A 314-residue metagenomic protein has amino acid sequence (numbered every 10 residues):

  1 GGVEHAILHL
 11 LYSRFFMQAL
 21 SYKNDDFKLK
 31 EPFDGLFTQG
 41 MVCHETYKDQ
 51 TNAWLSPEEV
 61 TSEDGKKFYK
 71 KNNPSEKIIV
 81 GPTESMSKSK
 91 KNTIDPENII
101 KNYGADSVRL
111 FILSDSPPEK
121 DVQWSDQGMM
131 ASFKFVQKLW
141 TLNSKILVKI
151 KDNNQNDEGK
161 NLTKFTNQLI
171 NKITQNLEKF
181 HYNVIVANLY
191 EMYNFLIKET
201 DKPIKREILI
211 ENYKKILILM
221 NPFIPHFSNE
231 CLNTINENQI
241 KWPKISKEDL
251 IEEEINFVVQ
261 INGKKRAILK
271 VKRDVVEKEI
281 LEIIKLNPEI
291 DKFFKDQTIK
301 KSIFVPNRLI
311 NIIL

Functional and structural regions predicted by a protein language model:
G1-G2, T46-A105, E119-M130, E248-I251 (+1 more regions): Conserved phosphate-binding loops in nucleotide/dinucleotide-binding enzymes
G1-S13: N-terminal catalytic cores of NTP/NDP-binding nucleotidyl/phosphoryl-transfer enzymes
L10, R14-K23: Alpha-helical support elements that line or immediately flank enzyme active sites and cofactor-binding pockets
L11, D25-P32, N98-K270, I303-L309: Helix-rich, typically C-terminal accessory recognition domains appended to large enzymatic cores
K30-G35, Q39-G40, K66-K67, E76-K77 (+3 more regions): Beta-sheet entry/capping signal
T38-K48, N221: Short, conserved secondary-structure transition motifs
L269, D274-F294: A short, contiguous, amphipathic alpha-helix enriched in charged residues
K295-L314: Phosphate-backbone binding interfaces of nucleic-acid-interacting proteins
